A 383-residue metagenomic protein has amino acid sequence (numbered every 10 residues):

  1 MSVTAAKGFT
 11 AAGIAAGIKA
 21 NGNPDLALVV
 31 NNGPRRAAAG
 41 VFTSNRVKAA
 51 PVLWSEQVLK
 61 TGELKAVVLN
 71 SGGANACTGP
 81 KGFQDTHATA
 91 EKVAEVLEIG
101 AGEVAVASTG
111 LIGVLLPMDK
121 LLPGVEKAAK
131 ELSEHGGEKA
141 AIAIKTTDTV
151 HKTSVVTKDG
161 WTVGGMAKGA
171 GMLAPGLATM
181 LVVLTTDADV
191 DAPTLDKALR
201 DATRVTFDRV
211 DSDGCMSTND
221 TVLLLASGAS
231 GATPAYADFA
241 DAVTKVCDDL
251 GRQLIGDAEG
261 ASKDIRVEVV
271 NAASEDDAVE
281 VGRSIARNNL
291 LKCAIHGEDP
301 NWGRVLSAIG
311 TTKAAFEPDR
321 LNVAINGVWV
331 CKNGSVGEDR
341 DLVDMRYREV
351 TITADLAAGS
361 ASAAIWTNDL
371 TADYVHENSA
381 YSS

Functional and structural regions predicted by a protein language model:
M1-N70, A74-D85, A94-S383: A structural signal for small-residue-enriched, beta-sheet-centric alpha/beta enzyme cores and oligomeric scaffold folds
A90: Generic structural marker for isolated residues within well-ordered, non-membrane alpha-helices of soluble domains
